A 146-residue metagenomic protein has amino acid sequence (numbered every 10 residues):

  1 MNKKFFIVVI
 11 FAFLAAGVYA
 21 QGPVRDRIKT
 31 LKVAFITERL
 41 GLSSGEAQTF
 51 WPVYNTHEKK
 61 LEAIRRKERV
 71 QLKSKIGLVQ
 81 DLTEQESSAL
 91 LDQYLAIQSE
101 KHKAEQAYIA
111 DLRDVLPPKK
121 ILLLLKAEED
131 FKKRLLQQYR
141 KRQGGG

Functional and structural regions predicted by a protein language model:
N2-K3, A20-P23: Short, motif-level signal for alpha-helix interfacial/capping segments enriched in acidic residues and aromatics/proline
K4-L14: Sec-dependent N-terminal signal peptides
L14-A20: Sec/Tat signal peptide C-region and signal peptidase I cleavage site
G22-F35, L40-S44: Long, hydrophobic N-terminal alpha-helical segment
R27-A34, H102-G146: Amphipathic, charged alpha-helical segments and their helix-to-coil junctions in extracytoplasmic/peripheral assemblies
I36-V115: Amphipathic alpha-helical segments
